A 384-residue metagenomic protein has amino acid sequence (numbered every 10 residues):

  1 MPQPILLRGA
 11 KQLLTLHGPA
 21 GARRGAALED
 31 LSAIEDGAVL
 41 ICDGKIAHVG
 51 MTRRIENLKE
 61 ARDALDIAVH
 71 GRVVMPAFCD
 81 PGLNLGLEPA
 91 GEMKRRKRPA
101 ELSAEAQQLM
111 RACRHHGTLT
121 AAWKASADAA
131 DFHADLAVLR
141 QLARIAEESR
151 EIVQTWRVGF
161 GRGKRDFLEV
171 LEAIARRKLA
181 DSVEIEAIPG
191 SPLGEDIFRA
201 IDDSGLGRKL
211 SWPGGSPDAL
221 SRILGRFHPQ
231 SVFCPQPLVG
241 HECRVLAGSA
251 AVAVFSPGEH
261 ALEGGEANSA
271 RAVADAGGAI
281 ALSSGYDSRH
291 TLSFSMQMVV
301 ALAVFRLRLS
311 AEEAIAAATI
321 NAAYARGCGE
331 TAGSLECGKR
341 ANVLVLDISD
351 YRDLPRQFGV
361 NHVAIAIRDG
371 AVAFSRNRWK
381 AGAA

Functional and structural regions predicted by a protein language model:
Q3, L16-M75, R176: Histidine-rich, glycine-flanked metal-binding segment
A10, V39, G44, G71 (+11 more regions): Divalent metal-coordination and catalytic microenvironments
K11, R226-F227, N268-I348: His/Asp/Glu-enriched, well-ordered alpha-helical/loop segment that forms or immediately abuts the divalent-metal
A22-L28, A318, C337-A384: C-terminal cap of metal-dependent C-N hydrolases
A38-L40, H70-V74, L87-K124, A130 (+2 more regions): Alpha-helical scaffold segments that flank or form the walls of functional sites
A77-G86, A125, R208-P213: Histidine-centered catalytic micro-motifs
G86-A104, A173, A200, L220-R226 (+3 more regions): Active-site gating loops and adjacent loop-to-helix segments of metal-dependent hydrolytic enzymes
H133, A137, R150-T155, G159-N268: Active-site core of metal-dependent hydrolases
